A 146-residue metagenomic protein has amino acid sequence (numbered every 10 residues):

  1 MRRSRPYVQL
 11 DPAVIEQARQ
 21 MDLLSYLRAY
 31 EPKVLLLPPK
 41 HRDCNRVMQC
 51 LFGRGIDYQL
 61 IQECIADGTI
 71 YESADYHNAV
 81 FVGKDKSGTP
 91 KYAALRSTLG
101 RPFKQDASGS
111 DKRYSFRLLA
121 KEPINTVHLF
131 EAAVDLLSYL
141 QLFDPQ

Functional and structural regions predicted by a protein language model:
R2-A79, S87: TOPRIM metal-binding catalytic domain and adjacent DNA-binding surface shared by DnaG-type primases
Y71-Q146: Phosphate-handling DNA/RNA-contact segment within nucleic-acid enzymes
